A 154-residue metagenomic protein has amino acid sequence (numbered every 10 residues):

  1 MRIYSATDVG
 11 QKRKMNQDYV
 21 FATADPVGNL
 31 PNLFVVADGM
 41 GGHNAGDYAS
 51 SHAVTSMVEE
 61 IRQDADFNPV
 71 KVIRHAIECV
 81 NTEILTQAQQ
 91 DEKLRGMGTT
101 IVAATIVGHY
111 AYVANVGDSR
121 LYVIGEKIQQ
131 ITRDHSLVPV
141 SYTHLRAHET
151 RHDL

Functional and structural regions predicted by a protein language model:
M1-R146: PP2C/PPM-type serine/threonine phosphatase catalytic domain
H144, R151-L154: Single conserved hydrophobic/aromatic residue that forms the stacking wall/gate of nucleotide- or nucleobase-binding
